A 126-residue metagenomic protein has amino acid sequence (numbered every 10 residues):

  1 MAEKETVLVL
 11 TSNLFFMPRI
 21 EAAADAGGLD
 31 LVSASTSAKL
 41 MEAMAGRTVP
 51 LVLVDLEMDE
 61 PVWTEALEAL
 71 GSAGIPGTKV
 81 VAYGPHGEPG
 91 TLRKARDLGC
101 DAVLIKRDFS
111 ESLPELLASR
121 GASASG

Functional and structural regions predicted by a protein language model:
M1-T6, E21, L116-G126: Non-catalytic signal-transmission and effector/linker regions of two-component phosphorelay proteins
E5-L14: Conserved acidic segment of CheY-like receiver
G28-S35: Short hydrophobic/Thr-rich beta-strand motif most characteristic of the beta2 strand and flanking loop of CheY-like
T36-L51: Acidic, metal-coordinating helix/loop segments flanking the phosphotransfer/catalytic sites of two-component signaling
V54-L70: Conserved phosphotransfer microenvironments
G77-G87: A short, hydrophobic beta-strand element within the central beta-sheet of small alpha/beta folds
G87-A102: Alpha4 helix (beta4-alpha4-beta5 surface) of REC/receiver domains from two-component response regulators
G99-E111: Output/docking surface of receiver
